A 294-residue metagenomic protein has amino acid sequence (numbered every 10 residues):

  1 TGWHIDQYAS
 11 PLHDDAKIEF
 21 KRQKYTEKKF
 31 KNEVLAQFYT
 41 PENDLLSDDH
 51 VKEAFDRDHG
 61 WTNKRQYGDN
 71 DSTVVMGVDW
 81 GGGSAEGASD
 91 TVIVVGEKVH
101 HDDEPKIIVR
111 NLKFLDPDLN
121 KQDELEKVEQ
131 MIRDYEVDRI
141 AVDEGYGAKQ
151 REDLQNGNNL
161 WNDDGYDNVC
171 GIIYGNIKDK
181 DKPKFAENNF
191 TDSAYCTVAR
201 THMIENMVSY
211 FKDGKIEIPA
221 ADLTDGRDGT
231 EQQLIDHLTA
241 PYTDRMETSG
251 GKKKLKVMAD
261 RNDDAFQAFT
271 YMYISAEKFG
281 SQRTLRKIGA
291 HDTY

Functional and structural regions predicted by a protein language model:
T1-I172, T201, E205-Y294: RNase H-like, metal-dependent nuclease domains and their acidic two-metal-ion catalytic environment used
G171-D213: Short alpha-helix plus adjacent loop in nuclease-associated cores
